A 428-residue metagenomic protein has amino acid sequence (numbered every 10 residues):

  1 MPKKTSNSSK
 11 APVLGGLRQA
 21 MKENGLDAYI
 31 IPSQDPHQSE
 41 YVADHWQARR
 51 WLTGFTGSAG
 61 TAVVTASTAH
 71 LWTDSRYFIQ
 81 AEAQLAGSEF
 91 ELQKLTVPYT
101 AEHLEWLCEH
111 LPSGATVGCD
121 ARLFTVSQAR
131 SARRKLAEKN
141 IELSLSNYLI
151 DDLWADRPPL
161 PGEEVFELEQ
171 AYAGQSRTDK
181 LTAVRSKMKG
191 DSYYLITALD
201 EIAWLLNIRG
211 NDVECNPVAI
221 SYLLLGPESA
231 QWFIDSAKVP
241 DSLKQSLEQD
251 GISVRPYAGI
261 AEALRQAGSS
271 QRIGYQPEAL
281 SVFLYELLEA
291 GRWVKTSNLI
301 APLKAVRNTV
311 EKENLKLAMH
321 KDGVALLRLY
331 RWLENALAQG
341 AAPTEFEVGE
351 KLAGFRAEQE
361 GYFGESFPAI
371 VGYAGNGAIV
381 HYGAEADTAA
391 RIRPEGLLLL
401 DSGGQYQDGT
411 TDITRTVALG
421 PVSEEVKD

Functional and structural regions predicted by a protein language model:
M1-D428: Active-site neighborhoods and metal-handling regions in enzymes and metal-associated proteins
